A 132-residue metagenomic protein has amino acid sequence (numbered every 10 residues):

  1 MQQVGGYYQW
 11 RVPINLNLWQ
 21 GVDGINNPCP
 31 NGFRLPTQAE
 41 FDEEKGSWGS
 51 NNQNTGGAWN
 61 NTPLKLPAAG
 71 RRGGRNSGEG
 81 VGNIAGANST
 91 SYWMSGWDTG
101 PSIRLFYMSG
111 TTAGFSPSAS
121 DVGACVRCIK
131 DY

Functional and structural regions predicted by a protein language model:
M1-N27, N31-Y132: C-terminal, surface-exposed recognition/capping segments
